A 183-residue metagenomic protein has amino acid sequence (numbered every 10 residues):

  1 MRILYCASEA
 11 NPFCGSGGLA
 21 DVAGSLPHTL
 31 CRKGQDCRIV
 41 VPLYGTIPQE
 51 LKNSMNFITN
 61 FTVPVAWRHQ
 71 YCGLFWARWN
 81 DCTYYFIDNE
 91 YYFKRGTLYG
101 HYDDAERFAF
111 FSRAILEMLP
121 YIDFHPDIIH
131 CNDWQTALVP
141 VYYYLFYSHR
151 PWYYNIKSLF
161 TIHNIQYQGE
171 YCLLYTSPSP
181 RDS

Functional and structural regions predicted by a protein language model:
M1-L74: N-terminal subdomain of nucleotide-sugar transferases
L43-I122: A conserved catalytic-core segment of Leloir-type glycosyltransferases
E117-P120, H125, H163-Y171: A short, histidine- and acid-enriched strand-loop-helix "catalytic/donor-clamping" loop that lines the nucleotide-sugar
N132-T136: Short His-centered aromatic/hydrophobic patch
A137-V141, N164: Polytopic membrane enzymes that build or remodel cell-surface glycoconjugates and lipids
Y154-I156: A short helix->loop->beta-strand "cap" motif at the edges of active sites that frequently abuts
Y175-S183: Single conserved hydrophobic/aromatic residue that forms the stacking wall/gate of nucleotide- or nucleobase-binding
